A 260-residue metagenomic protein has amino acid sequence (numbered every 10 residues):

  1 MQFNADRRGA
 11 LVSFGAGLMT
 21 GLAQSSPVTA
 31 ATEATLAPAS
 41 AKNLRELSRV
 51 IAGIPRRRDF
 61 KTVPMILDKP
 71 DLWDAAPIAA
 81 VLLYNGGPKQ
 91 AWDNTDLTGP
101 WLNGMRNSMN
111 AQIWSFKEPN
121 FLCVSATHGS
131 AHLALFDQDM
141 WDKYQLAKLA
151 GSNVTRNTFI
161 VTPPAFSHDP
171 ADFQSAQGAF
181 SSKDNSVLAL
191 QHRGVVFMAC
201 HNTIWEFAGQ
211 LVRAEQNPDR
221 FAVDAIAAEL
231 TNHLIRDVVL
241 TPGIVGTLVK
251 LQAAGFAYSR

Functional and structural regions predicted by a protein language model:
M1-L18: N-terminal secretory signal peptides and thylakoid transit peptides that target proteins across membranes
Q24-W73, A80-V81: C-terminal segment of N-terminal export signals and the immediately downstream linker at the start of the mature
I78-D96: Acidic/histidine-rich, surface-exposed loop or edge segments in extracytoplasmic proteins
L97-G99, G129-A134, F197, N202-F207 (+1 more regions): Solvent-exposed loop/turn segments at secondary-structure junctions within structured extracellular/periplasmic domains
P100-F116: Histidine-anchored nucleotide/phosphate-binding helix
E118-M140: Acidic helix-start/capping segments at beta-turn-to-alpha-helix junctions
Q145-P170: A glycine-rich helix N-cap at a beta->alpha junction
V212-R260: Glycine-rich, aromatic-bearing surface loops/beta-hairpins
